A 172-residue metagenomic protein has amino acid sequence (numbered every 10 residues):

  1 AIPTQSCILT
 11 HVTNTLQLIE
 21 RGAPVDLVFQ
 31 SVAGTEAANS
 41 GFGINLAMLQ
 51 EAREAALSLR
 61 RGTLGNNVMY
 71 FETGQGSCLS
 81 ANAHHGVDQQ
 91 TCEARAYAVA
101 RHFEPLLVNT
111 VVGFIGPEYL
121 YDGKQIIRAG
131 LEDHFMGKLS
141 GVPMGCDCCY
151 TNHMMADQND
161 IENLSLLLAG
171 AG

Functional and structural regions predicted by a protein language model:
A1-G172: Anaerobic metallocofactor- and corrinoid-dependent redox/one-carbon enzyme cores, especially those from methanogenesis
